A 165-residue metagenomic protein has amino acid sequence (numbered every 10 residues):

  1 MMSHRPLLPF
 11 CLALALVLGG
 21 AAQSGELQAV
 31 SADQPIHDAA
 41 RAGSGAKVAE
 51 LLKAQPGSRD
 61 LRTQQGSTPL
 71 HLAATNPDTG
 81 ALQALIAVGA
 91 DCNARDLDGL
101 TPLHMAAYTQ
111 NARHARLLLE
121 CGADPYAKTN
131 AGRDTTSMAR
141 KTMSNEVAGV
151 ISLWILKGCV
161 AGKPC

Functional and structural regions predicted by a protein language model:
M2-F10: Bacterial N-terminal signal peptides that target proteins for export
P9-G19: Bacterial N-terminal signal peptides
Q23-P35, R140-C165: Ankyrin-repeat-protein effector appendages
A29, R62-T63, D96, T129: Ankyrin repeat boundary/linker residues
D38-G43, L72-D78, M105-N111, M138-N145: Ankyrin repeat A-helix N-terminal signature
S44-L52, D78-I86, N111-L119, S144-S152: Ankyrin repeat structural motif
S58-R59, C92, P125: Ankyrin-repeat inter-repeat connecting loop/turn
